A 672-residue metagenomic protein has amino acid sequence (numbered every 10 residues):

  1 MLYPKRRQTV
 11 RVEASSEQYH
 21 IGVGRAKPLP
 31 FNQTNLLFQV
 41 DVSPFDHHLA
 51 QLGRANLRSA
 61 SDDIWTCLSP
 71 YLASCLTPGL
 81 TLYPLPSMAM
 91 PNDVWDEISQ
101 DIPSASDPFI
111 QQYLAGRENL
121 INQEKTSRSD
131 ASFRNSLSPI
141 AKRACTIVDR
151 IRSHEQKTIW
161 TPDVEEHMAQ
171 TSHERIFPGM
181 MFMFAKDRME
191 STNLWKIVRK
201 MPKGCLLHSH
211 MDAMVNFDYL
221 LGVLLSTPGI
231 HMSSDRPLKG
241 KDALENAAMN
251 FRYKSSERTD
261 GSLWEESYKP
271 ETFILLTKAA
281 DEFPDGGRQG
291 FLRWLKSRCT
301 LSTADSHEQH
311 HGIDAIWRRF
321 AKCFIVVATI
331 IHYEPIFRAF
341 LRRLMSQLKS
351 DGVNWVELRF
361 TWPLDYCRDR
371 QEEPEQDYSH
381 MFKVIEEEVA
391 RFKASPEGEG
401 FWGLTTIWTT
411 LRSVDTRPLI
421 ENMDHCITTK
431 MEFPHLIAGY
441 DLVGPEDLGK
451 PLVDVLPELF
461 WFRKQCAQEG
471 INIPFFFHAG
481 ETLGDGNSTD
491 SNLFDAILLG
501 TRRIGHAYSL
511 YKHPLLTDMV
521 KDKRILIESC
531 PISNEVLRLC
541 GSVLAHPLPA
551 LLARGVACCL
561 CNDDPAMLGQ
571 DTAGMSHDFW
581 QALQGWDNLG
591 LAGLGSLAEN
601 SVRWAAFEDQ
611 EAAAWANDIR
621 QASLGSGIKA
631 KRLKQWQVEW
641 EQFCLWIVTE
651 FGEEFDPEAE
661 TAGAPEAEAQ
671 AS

Functional and structural regions predicted by a protein language model:
M1-S87, I313-D314, I527, R538-C540 (+2 more regions): Intrinsically disordered, low-complexity basic segments at termini and long loops, enriched in Pro/Gly and/or Arg/Ser
Y83-L85, A89-S672: Metal-cofactor-binding active-site regions of metalloenzymes
